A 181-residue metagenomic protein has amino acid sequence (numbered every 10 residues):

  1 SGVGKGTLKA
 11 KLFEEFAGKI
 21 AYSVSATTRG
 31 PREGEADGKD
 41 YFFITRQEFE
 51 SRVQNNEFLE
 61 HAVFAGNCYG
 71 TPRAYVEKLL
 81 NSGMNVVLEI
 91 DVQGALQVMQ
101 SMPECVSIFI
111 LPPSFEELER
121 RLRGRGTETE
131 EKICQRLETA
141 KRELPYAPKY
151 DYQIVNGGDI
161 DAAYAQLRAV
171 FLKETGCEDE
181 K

Functional and structural regions predicted by a protein language model:
S1: The conserved Walker
G6-G18: A conserved segment at the C-terminal end of the G1
K9-L12, V98, L118, L122 (+1 more regions): Hydrophobic packing residues within well-ordered alpha-helices of enzyme cores
I20, M102-V106, P148-Y150: Short glycine-/polar-rich loops that comprise or flank the Walker A/P-loop and associated switch/sensor motifs
S25-V86, Q93: ATP-dependent small-molecule kinase phosphotransfer cores that center on conserved nucleotide phosphate-binding segments
T27-P31, V92-G94, P112-E117, D159-D161: Conserved nucleotide-binding/hydrolysis micro-motifs of P-loop NTPases
V86-D91, Q100-G124: Conserved phosphate-donor/acceptor-positioning beta-strand/loop module used by diverse small-molecule
R120, G124-E128, R142-K181: NTP-dependent small-molecule kinase module
